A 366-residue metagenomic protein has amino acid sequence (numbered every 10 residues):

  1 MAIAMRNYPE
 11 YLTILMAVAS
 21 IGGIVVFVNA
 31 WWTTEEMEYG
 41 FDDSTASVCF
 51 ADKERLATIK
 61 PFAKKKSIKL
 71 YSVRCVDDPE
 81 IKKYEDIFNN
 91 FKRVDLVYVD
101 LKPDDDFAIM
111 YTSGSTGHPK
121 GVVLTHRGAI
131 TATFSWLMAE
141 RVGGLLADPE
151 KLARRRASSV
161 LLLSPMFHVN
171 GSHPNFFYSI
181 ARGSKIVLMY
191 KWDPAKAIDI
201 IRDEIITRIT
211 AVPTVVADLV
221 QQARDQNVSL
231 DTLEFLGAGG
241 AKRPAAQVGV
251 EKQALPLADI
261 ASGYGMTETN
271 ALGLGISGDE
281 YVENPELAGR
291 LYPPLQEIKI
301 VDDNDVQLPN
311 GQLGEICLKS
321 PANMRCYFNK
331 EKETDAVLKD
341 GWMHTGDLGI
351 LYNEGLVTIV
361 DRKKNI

Functional and structural regions predicted by a protein language model:
M1-W32: Conserved AMP-binding/adenylate-forming
L15-I21, D43, H168, I180-A181: Short hydrophobic alpha-helices that are characteristic scaffold elements of the AMP-binding
S20-F88, D100: Structural core segment of the AMP-binding/adenylate-forming
N89-Y111, G117-H118, E150-S159: Conserved pre-ATP/AMP-binding loop-to-beta segment of ANL
F107-S135: Conserved AMP-binding A3 loop
I130-L163, F167-T207, Q222: Conserved AMP-binding/adenylation subdomain of ANL enzymes
A181, I206-A211, V220-E283, E297: Gly/Ser/Thr-rich phosphate-binding loop
R290, V306-G311, E315-I366: Conserved ATP-binding/catalytic segment of the ANL
